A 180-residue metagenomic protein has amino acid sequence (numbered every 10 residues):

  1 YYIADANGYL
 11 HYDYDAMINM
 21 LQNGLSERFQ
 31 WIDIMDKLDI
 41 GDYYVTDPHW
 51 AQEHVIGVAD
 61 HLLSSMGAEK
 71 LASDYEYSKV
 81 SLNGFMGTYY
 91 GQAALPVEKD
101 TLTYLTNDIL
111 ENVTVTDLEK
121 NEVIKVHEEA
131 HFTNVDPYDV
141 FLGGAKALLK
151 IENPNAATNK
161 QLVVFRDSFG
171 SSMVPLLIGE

Functional and structural regions predicted by a protein language model:
Y1-E180: Extracellular glycan-modifying ectodomains
